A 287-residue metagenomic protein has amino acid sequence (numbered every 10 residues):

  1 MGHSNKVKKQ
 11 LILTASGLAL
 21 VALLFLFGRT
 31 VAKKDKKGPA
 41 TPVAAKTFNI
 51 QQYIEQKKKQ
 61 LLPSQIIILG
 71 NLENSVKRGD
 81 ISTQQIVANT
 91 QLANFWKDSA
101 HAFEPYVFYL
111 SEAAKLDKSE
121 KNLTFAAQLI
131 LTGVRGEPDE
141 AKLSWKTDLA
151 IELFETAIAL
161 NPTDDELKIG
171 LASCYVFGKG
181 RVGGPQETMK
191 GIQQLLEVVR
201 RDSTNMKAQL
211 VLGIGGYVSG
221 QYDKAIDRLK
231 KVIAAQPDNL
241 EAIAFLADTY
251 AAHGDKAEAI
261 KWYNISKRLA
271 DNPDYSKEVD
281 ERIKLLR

Functional and structural regions predicted by a protein language model:
G2-A19, V198, D223, A252-R287: Terminal, low-structured helical/coil segments at or just beyond the last alpha-helical repeat
G2-E104: N-terminal leader/linker segments that initiate helical-solenoid repeat arrays
K46-Y53, S64-N71, D80-N94, L116-E137 (+2 more regions): Amphipathic alpha-helical repeat scaffolds of TPR domains
Q91, F125, L129, G170 (+4 more regions): Canonical tetratricopeptide repeat
W96-K97, L110, L129-I130, Y175 (+4 more regions): Residue at a conserved register position within TPR or TPR-like alpha-solenoid repeats
A100-F108, K142-L153, R181-E197, S219-K231 (+1 more regions): Structural signature of tandem alpha-helical TPR/SEL1-like repeats, specifically the intra-repeat loop/turn
A113, A157, E197-V198, K231-V232 (+1 more regions): Canonical positions in the second alpha-helix
L116, L160, R200-D202, A235-Q236 (+1 more regions): Structural marker of alpha-solenoid helical repeat scaffolds
